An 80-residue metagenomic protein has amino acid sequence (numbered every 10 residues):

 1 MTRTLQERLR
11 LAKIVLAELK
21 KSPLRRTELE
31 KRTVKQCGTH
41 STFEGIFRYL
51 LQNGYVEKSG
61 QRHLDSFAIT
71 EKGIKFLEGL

Functional and structural regions predicted by a protein language model:
M1-A17, L80: Short alpha-helical segments that sit at the start of domains
E7-L11, T42, I46, D65: N-terminal positioning helix adjacent to the helix-turn-helix/winged-helix DNA-binding module
E18-S22: Short helix-capping/hinge SLiMs at alpha-helix to coil transitions
L24-V34: Short acidic, hydrophobic short linear motifs in intrinsically disordered regions
Q36-Q52: Short amphipathic alpha-helical interaction segments
L51-Q61: A short, conserved structural fragment
H63-T70: Minor-groove-contacting beta-hairpin "wing" of winged helix-turn-helix DNA-binding domains
K72-L80: Short, amphipathic alpha-helical interaction segments positioned at domain boundaries
